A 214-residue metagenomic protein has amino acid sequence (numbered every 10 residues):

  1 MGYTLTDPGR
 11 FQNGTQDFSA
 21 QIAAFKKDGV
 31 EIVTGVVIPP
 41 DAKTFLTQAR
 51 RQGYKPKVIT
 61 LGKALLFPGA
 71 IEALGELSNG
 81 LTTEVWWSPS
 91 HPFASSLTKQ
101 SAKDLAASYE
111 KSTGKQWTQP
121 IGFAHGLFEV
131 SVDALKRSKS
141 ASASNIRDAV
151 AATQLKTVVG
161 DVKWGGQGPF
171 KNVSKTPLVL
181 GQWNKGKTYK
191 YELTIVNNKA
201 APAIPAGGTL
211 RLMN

Functional and structural regions predicted by a protein language model:
M1-G53, S95-Q100: Extracellular/periplasmic Venus flytrap/periplasmic-binding protein
M1-T6, K27-I32, G53-K57, E76-L81 (+3 more regions): Loop/turn elements at helix/coil->beta-strand transitions in domains of secreted/extracellular proteins
R10-N13, G35-P39, L61-A64, E84-W87 (+1 more regions): Active-site-proximal beta-strand/loop segments in catalytic clefts of secreted hydrolases
D28, P39-A42, F93-T153: Extracellular/periplasmic ligand-binding modules, especially the Venus flytrap/periplasmic-binding
F45, A70-I71, I146: Hydrophobic packing residues within well-ordered alpha-helices of enzyme cores
A49-H125, K187, L193-P202, A206-M213: Extracellular/periplasmic periplasmic-binding protein-like sensory domains
T153-N214: Solvent-exposed, acidic/polar segments of extracytosolic/periplasmic ligand-binding ectodomains
